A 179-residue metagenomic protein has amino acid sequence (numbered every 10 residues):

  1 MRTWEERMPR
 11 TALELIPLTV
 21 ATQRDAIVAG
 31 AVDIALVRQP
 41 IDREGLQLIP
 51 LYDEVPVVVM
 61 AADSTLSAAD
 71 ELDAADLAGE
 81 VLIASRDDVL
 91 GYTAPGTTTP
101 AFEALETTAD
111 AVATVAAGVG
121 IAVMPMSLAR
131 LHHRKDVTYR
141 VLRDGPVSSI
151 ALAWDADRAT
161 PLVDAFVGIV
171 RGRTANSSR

Functional and structural regions predicted by a protein language model:
M1-E14, A31, G168-R179: N-terminal hydrophobic or amphipathic helices and topogenic motifs
T3, R7, T19-P56, D136-R140: Short beta-strand-centered segments that line the small-molecule binding cleft or hinge of alpha/beta clamshell
T19, D73, E106-T107, P125: Short loop/turn segments at beta->alpha junctions
R24, V28, V37-E44, Y92-P95 (+1 more regions): A ligand-binding cleft/hinge motif common to bilobed small-molecule-binding domains
Q39-P40, A62, R86, P125-L128 (+1 more regions): Short secondary-structure boundary segments
L48-P56, M60-L82, D164: Flexible hinge/capping segments at coil-to-helix
S67-E106, V112-A113, T160: Secondary-structure junction motif
R140-R179: A late-sequence structural motif
